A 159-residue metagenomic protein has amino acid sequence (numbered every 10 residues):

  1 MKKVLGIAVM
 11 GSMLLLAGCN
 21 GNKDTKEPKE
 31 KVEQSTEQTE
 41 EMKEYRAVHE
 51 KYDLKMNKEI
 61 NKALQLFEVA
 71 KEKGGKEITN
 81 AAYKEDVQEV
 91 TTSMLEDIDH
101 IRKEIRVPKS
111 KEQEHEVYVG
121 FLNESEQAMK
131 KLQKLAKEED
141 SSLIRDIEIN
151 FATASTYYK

Functional and structural regions predicted by a protein language model:
M1-V4: Positively charged n-region of N-terminal signal peptides that target proteins for export
V9-M10: PEST-like low-complexity, intrinsically disordered acidic/proline/serine-rich tracts that flank trafficking/processing
L15-G18: C-terminal motif of bacterial Sec signal peptides marking the signal peptidase cleavage site
N20-E40: Short, low-complexity, disordered segments immediately C-terminal to signal peptides in bacterial exported proteins
G21-T25, V87, S141: Short linear motifs in intrinsically disordered/low-complexity regions
S35-A81, E124-K159: C-terminal amphipathic alpha-helix
E77, A81-V119: Short, solvent-exposed, charged loop/turn and helix-capping segments that join or cap alpha-helices on peripheral
